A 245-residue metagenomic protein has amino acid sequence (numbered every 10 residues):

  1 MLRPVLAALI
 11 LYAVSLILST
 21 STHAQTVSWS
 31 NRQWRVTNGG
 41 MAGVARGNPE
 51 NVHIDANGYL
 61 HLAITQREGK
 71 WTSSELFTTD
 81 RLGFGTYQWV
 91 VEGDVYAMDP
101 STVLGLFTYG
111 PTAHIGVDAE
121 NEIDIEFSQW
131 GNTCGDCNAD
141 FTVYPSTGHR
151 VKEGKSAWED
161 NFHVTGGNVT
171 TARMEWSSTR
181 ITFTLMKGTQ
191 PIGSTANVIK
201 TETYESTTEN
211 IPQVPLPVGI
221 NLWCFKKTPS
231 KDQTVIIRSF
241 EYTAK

Functional and structural regions predicted by a protein language model:
M1-L9: Bacterial N-terminal signal peptides that target proteins for export
A8-I17: Bacterial N-terminal signal peptides
L18-A24: Bacterial Sec-dependent signal peptides at the C-terminal "C-region" and cleavage site
A24-H114, N121-G131, F141-V143, N197-T201 (+2 more regions): Low-complexity, Ser/Thr/Pro/Gly-rich disordered linker/stalk regions
S73-D80, S156-H163, T208: Beta-strand-rich interaction surfaces with strong enrichment in secreted/lumenal proteins
Y87-W89, N168-W176, I181-L185: Short tryptophan-centered beta-strand motifs in secreted/extracellular beta-sheet-rich domains of glycan-recognition
H114-V169, F225: Glycine-aromatic-enriched beta-strand/loop faces of beta-sandwich-type recognition domains, especially lectin-like
V117, F162-V164, R180-Y242: Aromatic sugar-binding interfaces of carbohydrate-active proteins
